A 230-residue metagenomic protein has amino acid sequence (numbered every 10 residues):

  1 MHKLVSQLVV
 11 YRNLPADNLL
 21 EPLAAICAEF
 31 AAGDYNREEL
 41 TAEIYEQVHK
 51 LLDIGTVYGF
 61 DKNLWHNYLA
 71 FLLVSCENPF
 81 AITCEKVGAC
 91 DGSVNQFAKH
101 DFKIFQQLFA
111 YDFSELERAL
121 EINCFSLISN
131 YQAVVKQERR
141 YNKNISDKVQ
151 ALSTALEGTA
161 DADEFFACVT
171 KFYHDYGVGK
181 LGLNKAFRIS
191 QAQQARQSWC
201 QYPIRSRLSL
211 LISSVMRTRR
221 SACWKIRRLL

Functional and structural regions predicted by a protein language model:
M1-S214, T218: AAA+ P-loop ATPase mechanoenzymes
S214-L230: Pre-Walker A adenine-sensing motif
